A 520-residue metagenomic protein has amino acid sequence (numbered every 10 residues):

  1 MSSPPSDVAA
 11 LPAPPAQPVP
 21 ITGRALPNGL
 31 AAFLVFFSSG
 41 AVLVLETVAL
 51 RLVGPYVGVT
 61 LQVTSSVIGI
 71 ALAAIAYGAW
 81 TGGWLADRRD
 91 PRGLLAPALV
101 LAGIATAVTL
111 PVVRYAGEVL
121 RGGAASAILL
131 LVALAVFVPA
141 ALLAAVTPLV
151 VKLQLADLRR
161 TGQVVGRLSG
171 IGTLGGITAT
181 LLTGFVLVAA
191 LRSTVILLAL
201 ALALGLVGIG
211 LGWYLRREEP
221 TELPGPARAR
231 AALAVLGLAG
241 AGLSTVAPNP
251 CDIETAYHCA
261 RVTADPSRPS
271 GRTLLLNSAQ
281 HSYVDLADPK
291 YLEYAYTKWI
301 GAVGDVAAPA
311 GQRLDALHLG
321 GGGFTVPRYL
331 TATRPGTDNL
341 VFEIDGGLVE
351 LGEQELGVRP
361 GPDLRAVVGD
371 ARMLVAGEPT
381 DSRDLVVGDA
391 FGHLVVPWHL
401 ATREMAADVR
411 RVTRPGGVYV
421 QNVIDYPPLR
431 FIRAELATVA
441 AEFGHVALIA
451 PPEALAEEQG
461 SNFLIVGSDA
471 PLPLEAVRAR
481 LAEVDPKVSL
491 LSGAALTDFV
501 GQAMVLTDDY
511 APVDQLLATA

Functional and structural regions predicted by a protein language model:
S2-I253, A264-R268, S278-H281, D305 (+12 more regions): Alpha-helical transmembrane segments of multi-pass membrane proteins
R216-Y283, P289-E293, V303-V306, A450-A520: Soluble small-group transferase modules, centered on the S-adenosyl donor enzyme superfamily
L286-A316, V326: Extracytosolic and intramembrane catalytic regions of membrane-associated proteins in envelope/secretory systems
D315, G323-R334, L340, D345-L348 (+2 more regions): A cross-kingdom signal targeting lumenal/periplasmic-facing segments of multi-pass membrane and secretory-pathway
H318, G322, H393: Conserved glycine-rich SAM-binding loop
V349-T380, L385, L394: S-adenosyl-L-methionine
L394-A401: Glycine/threonine-rich flexible loop motifs
T402-P415: A short glycine-rich, Lys/Arg-flanked "PGG" loop and its adjoining helix->strand segment in the class I
